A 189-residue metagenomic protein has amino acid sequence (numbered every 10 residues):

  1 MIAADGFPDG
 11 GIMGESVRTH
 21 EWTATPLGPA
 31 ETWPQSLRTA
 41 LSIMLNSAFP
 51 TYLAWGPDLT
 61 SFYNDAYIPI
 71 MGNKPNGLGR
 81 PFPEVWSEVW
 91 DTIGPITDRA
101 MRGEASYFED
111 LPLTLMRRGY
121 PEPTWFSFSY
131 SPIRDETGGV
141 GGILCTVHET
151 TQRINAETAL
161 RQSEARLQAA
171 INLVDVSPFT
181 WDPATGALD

Functional and structural regions predicted by a protein language model:
M1-T19, Q35-F49, L53, A159-L188: PAS/LOV and related PAS-like sensory modules
T19-L27, P69-D91: PAS-family sensory/regulatory domains
P57, Y63-M71: N-terminal capping loop/helix in small sensory signaling domains highlighted by a polar->aromatic N-x2-3-F motif
V85-E122: Terminal output helix/cap of sensory domains in signal transduction proteins
L111-L113, S131-E136, F179: Output-coupling edge of small sensory domains
R118-Y120, I133-G139, A184-T185: Flexible loop/coil segments at beta-strand boundaries within sensory signal-transduction domains
F128-S131, G139-E149: PAS-family sensory domains
E136, T150-R153, L160: Sensory-module boundary signal marking interfaces of small helical input modules and downstream signaling cores
